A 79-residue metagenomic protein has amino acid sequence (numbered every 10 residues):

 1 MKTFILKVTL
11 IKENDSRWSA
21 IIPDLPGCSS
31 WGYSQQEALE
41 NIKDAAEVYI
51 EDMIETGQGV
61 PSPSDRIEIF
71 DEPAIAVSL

Functional and structural regions predicted by a protein language model:
M1-K7, I11-K12, S29: A detector of short terminal or domain-flanking linear segments
M1-L6, N41-L79: Short, charged, surface-exposed hinge/linker loops at domain edges that act as mobile lids or interdomain connectors
I11-L25: Short aromatic-glycine-(Arg/Gly/Cys) micro-motifs in beta-strand/loop hairpins
D15, Y33, E40-N41: An amphipathic alpha-helix/helix-turn recognition signal
S19, Q36-L39, E47: Short amphipathic alpha-helical segments
D24-G27, S62: Hydrophobic residues in alpha-helical membrane-spanning segments
P26-E37: A short, exposed loop/beta-hairpin motif centered on an aromatic-Gly-Thr core
